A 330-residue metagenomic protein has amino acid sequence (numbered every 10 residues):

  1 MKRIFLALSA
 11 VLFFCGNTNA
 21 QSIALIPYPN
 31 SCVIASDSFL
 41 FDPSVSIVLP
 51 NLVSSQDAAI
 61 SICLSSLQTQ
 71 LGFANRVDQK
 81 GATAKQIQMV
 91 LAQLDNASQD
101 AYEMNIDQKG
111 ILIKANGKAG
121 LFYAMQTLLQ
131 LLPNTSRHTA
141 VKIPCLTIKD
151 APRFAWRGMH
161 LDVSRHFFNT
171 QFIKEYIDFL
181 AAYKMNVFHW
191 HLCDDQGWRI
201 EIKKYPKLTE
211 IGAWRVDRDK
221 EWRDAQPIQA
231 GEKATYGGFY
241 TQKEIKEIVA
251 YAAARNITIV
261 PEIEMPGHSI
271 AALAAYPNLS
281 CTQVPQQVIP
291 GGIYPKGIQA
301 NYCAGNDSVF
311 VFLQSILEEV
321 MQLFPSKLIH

Functional and structural regions predicted by a protein language model:
M1-A24: Bacterial Sec-dependent N-terminal signal peptides
I4-F5, D78, M159: Small/flexible residues
L8-A10, F14, P27, T69 (+2 more regions): Generic detector of low-complexity/intrinsically disordered segments and short hydrophobic N-terminal stretches
F14, Q79, I289-P290: Intrinsically disordered, low-complexity segments enriched in small/polar residues
Q21-W156: Contiguous, structured surface segment used for ligand recognition
N96-H330: Feature activates predominantly on carbohydrate-active enzymes
